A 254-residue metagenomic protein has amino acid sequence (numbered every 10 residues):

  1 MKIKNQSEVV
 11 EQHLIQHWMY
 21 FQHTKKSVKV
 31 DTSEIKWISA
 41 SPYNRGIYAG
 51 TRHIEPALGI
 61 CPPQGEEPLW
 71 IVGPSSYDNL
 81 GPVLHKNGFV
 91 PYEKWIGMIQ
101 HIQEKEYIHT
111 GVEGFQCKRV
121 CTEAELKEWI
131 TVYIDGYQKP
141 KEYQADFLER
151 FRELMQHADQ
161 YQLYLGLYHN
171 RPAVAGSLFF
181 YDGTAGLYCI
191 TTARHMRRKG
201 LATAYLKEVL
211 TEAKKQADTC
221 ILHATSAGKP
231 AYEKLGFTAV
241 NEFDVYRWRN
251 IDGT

Functional and structural regions predicted by a protein language model:
M1-G65, S76-Y77, G81: N-terminal charged segments
G50-A124, Y246-W248: Acyl-donor-binding surface of acyltransferase catalytic domains
I54-G59, C189-T192, R198-T211: Conserved acetyl-CoA-binding loop-helix of GNAT-fold acetyltransferases
Q64-P74, A213-A224: Conserved GNAT acetyl-CoA-binding A-motif
Y77-P91, T203, S226-F243: Conserved active-site alpha-helix within GNAT-family acetyltransferase domains
E93, P172-V174, N241: A structural microfeature
E123-D135: A short, well-structured alpha-helix characteristic of acyl/acetyltransferase catalytic modules
I134, E142-A193: A conserved beta-strand-loop-helix scaffold within acyl/acetyltransferase catalytic domains
